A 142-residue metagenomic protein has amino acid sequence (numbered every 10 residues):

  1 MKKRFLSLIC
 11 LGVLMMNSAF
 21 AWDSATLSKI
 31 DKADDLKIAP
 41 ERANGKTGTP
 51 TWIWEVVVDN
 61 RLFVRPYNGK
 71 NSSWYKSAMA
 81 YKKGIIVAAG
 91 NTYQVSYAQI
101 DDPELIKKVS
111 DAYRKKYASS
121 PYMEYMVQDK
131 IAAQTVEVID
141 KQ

Functional and structural regions predicted by a protein language model:
M1-I9: Bacterial N-terminal signal peptides that target proteins for export
L8-N17: Bacterial N-terminal signal peptides
A19-D23: Boundary at the C-terminal end of the N-terminal hydrophobic targeting segment
S24-A25, K29, D34: Low-complexity, acidic/polar, glycine-enriched regions of mature
K29-I30, K46-G48, V56-V57, A118 (+1 more regions): Extracellular/periplasmic catalytic domains that process cell-envelope and extracellular macromolecules
K32-L36, T51, A80-K82, N91: A generic structural signal for short beta-strands and their flanking turns/coil linkers
D34-N68, Y97: Short beta-strand segments
G69-Q142: Short, structured beta-strand-loop surface elements
